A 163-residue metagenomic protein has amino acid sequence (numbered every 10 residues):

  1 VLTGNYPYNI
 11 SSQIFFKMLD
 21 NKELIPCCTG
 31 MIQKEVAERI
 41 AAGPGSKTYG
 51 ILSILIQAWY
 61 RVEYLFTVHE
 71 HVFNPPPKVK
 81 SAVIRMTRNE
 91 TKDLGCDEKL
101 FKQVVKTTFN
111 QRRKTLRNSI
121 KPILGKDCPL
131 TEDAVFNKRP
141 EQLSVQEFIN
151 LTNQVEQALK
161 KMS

Functional and structural regions predicted by a protein language model:
V1-T3, I10-Q142, N150, E156-S163: Class I S-adenosyl-L-methionine
